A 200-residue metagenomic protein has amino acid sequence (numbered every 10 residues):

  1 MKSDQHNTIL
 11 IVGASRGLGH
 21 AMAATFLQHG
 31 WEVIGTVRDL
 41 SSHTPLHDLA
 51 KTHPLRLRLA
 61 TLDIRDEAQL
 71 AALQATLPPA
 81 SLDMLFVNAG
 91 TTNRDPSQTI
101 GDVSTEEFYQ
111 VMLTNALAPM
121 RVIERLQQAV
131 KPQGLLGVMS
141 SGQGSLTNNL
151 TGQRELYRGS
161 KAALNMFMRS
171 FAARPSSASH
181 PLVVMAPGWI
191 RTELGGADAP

Functional and structural regions predicted by a protein language model:
V12, L82-G90, N115, V138 (+1 more regions): Rossmann-fold scaffold of SDR-type NAD(P)-dependent oxidoreductases
S15, G19-A24: N-terminal Rossmann NAD(P)H-binding glycine-rich loop of SDR-like oxidoreductase domains
H29-P45: Conserved glycine-rich Rossmann-like NAD(P)H-binding loop of the short-chain dehydrogenase/reductase
A50-A68: Rossmann-fold cofactor-recognition segment
R65-A80: Conserved Rossmann-fold cofactor-binding substructure of NAD(P)-dependent oxidoreductases
Q74, I123, M168: Short-chain dehydrogenase/reductase
T91-T92, Q98-M112, L117-M120, Q128 (+2 more regions): Catalytic loop of short-chain dehydrogenase/reductase
P187-G196: Short, flexible catalytic-loop segment of classical short-chain dehydrogenase/reductase
